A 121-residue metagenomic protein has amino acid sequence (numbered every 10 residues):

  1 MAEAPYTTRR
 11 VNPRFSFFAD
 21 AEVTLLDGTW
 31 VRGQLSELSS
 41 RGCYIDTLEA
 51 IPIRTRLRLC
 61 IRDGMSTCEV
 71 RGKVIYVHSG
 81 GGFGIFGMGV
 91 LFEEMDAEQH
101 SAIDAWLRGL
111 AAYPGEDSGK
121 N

Functional and structural regions predicted by a protein language model:
M1-L38, S101-N121: N-terminal helix initiation/capping motif
V11, S16-F18, A50-I53, I85-A105: Short solvent-exposed strand/turn elements
F17-I53, R58, G89-L91: Short strand-loop-strand
L35, G72-V74: Conserved hydrophobic positions within beta-strands
M65-R71: Short, Lys/Arg- and Gly-enriched loop/turn segments at beta-strand edges
G81-G82: Short loop/turn elements at sensory-signaling interfaces that couple input to output
